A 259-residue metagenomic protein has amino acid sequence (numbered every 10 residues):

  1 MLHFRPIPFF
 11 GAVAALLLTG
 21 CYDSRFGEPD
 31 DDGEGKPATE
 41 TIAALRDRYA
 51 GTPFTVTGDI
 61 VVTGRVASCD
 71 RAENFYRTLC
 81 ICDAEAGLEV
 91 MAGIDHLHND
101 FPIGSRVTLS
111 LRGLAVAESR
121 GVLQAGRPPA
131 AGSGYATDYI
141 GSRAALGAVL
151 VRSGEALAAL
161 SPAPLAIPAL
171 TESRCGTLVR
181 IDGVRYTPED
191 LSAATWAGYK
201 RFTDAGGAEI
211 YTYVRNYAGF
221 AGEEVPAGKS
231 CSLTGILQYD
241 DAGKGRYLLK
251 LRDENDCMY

Functional and structural regions predicted by a protein language model:
M1-F10: Bacterial N-terminal signal peptides that target proteins for export
L17-G20: C-terminal motif of bacterial Sec signal peptides marking the signal peptidase cleavage site
Y22-R106, S110-Y259: OB-fold nucleic-acid-binding modules
